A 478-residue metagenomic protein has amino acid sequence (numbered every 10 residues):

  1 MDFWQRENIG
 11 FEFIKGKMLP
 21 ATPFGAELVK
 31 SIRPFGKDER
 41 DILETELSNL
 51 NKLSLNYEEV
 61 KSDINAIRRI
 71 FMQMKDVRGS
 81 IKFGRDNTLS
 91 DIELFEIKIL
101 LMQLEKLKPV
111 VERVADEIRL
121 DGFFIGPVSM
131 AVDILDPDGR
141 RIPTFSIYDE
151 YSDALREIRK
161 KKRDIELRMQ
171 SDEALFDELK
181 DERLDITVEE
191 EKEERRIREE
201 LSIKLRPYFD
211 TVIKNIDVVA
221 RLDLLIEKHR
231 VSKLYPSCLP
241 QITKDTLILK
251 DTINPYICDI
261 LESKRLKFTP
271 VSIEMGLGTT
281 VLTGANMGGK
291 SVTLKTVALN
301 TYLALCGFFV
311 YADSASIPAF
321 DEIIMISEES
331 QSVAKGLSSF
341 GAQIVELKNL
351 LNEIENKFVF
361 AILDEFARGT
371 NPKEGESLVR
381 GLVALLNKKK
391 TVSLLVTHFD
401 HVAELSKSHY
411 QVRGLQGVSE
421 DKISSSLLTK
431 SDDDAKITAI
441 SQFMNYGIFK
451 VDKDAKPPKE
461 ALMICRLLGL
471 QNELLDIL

Functional and structural regions predicted by a protein language model:
M1-E150: Conserved amphipathic alpha-helical "coupling/scaffold" segments that transmit conformational changes between domains
L47, N51-S54, E58, R78-R85 (+9 more regions): A structural signal for well-ordered alpha-helices, especially hydrophobic packing surfaces of coiled-coils
E59-V60, L201-R206, T280-G284: Glycine- and acidic
R85, E227-S237, C306-D313: Active-site phosphate-binding and catalytic loops of NTP-dependent enzymes
E93-I97, K233-I242, L475-L478: Conserved C-terminal helix/linker of AAA+ ATPases
D164-I203: Extended, charged coiled-coil "arm/hinge" scaffolds of SMC/Rad50-like chromosome-maintenance ATPases and other large
E189-I242: Charged, surface-exposed helical/loop "interaction arms" that form contiguous linear patches used for dimerization
T243-L478: ATPase nucleotide-binding head domains, primarily ABC-like/P-loop NTPase cores
